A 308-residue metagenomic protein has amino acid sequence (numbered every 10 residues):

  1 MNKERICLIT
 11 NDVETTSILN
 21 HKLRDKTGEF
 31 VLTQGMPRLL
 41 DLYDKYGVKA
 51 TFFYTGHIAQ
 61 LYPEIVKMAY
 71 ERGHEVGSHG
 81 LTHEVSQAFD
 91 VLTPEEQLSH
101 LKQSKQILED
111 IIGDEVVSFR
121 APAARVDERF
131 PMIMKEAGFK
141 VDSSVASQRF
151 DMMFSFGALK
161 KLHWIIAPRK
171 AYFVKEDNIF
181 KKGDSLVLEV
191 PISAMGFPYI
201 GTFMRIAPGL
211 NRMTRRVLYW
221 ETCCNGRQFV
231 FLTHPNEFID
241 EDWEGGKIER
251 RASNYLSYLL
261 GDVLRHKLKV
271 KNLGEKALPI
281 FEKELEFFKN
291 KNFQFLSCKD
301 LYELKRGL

Functional and structural regions predicted by a protein language model:
M1-R72: Active-site beta->alpha N-cap acidic-glycine motif
L8-D12, G77, L232: Generic enzyme active-site microenvironment
I18, Y46-R129, F139-K140, S144-V145 (+2 more regions): Metal-dependent polysaccharide deacetylase catalytic core of the NodB/CE4 family, i.e., the active-site-bearing domain
R24-V31, L92-S99, I206-G209, N272-K276: Alpha-helix N-cap and loop-to-helix initiation/capping positions
L32-M36, Y62, Q97, L101 (+2 more regions): Aromatic/hydrophobic pocket-lining residues that form the small-molecule binding cavity in soluble enzyme cores
D44-Y46, G209-L308: C-terminal domain-boundary segment and adjacent tail
V85-A88, M153-A158, I239-E249: Histidine/acidic-residue-rich catalytic or RNA/ligand-binding cores of hydrolases and nuclease-related proteins
D114, S118-P235: Active-site-adjacent pocket scaffolds in enzyme catalytic domains
